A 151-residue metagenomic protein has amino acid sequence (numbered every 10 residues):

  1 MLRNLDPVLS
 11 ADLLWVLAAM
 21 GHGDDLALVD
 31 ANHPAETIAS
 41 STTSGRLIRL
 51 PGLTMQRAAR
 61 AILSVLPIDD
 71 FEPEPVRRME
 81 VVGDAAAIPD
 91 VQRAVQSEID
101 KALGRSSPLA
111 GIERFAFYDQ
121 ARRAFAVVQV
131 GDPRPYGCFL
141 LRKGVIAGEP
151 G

Functional and structural regions predicted by a protein language model:
M1-L5, M20-G23, L53-R57, D100-R105 (+1 more regions): Short linear motifs at secondary-structure transitions and domain/linker junctions
M1-P51: Long, hydrophobic N-terminal alpha-helical segment
N4, V8-D12, G21, L53-R57 (+4 more regions): Conserved active-site and cofactor/substrate-binding residues in soluble primary-metabolism enzymes
D6, S10, L14, A18-H22 (+3 more regions): Generic secondary-structure signature for well-ordered alpha-helical cores
D24-A27, G45-I48, D69-M79, S106-S107 (+2 more regions): Structural motif
D30-H33, T54, L66, D132: Short glycine-rich, polar/acidic loop-and-turn segments at beta strand-coil junctions
L50-P73, D84: Long, charge-dense
G83-G151: Glycine-rich, aromatic-bearing surface loops/beta-hairpins
